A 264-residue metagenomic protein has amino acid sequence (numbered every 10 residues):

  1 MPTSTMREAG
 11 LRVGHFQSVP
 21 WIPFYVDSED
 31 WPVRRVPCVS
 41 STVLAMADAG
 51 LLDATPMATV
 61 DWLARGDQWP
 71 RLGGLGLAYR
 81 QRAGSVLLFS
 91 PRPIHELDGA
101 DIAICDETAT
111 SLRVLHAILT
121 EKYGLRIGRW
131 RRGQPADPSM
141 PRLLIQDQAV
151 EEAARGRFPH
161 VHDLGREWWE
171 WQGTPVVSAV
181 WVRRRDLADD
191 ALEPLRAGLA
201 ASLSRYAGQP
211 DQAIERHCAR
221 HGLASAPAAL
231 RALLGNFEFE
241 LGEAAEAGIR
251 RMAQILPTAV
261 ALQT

Functional and structural regions predicted by a protein language model:
P2-D30, P37, G84-M140, L144-V150 (+2 more regions): Bilobed "Venus flytrap"/periplasmic-binding protein-like clamshell domains and structurally analogous long
F16-P20, V39-S41, L51-Q68, G73-L75 (+2 more regions): Beta->alpha turn/N-cap motifs
T42-M46, P138-S139: Short, hydrophobic alpha-helical packing/hinge segments within bilobed ligand-binding/sensory domains
M46-A49, L256: Hydrophobic residues within well-ordered alpha-helices
L77-I94, E170-D186: Hydrophobic/proline-rich hinge and linker segments of small-molecule sensing/allosteric domains, predominantly
L125-G133, G222-R231, L262-T264: Short, surface-exposed acidic
R131-H217: Pocket-lining segment of extracytoplasmic ligand-binding domains
A188-I255: Secondary-structure end/capping motifs
